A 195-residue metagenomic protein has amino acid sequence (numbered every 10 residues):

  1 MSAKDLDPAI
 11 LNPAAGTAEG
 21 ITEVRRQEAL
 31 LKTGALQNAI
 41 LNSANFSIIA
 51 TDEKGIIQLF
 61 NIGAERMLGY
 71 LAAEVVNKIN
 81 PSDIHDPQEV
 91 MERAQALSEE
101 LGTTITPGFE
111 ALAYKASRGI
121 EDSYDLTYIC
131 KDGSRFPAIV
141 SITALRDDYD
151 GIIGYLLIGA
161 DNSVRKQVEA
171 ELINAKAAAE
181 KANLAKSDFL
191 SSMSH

Functional and structural regions predicted by a protein language model:
M1-G34, Y149-G151, A160-N174, K181: PAS-associated C-terminal cap
S2-K4, N45, I49-L157: PAS/LOV-family and closely related PAS-like sensory domains
A9-I10, C130, S191: Composition-driven detection of intrinsically disordered, low-complexity segments
L30-L31, A35, T103-T106, L184: Conserved phosphate-coordination/catalytic loops
L31, N38, E65, A72-A73 (+3 more regions): Solvent-exposed, non-membrane alpha-helical residues enriched in polar/charged side chains
A35, E110-A111, D188: Generic recognition of well-ordered alpha-helical segments within structured catalytic/regulatory domains
N38, N42, E171-H195: Primarily the dimerization/phosphotransfer
